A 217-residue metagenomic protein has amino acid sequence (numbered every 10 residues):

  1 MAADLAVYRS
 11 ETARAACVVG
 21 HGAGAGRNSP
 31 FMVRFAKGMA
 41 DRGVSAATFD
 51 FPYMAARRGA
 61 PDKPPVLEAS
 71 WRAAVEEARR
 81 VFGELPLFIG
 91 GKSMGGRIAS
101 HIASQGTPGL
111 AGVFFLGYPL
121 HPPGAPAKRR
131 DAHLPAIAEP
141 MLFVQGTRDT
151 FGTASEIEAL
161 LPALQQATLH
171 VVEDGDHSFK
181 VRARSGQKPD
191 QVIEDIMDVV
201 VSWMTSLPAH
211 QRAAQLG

Functional and structural regions predicted by a protein language model:
M1-L87, D176-G186: Serine-hydrolase catalytic machinery in alpha/beta-hydrolase-like enzymes
A40, T48, L67, V113 (+2 more regions): Terminal, non-globular segments
W71-E139: Primarily recognizes the serine-hydrolase "nucleophile elbow" in alpha/beta-hydrolase and SGNH/GDSL folds
I137-A138, F143-Q145, D149: Short beta-strand/loop motif that positions the catalytic acidic residue of the alpha/beta-hydrolase fold
T150-E156: Conserved alpha/beta-hydrolase "acid-adjacent" motif
A163-V181: Catalytic histidine neighborhood in serine/cysteine hydrolases with alpha/beta-hydrolase-type architecture
G175, A183-G217: Catalytic active-site module of serine/aspartate enzymes centered on a nucleophile-bearing elbow/loop
